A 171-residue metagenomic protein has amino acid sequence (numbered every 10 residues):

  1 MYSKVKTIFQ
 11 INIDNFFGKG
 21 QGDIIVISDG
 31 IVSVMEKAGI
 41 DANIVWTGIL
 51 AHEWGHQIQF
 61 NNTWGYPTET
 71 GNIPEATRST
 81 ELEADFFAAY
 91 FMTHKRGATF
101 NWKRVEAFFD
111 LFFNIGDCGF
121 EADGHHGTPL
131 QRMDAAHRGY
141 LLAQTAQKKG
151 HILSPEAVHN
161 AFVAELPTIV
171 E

Functional and structural regions predicted by a protein language model:
M1, Y66-T70, K95-F109, Q147-L153: Surface-exposed patches in mature extracellular/periplasmic domains of secreted proteins
Y2-I44, F60: Active-site scaffold of zinc-dependent metalloenzymes
I25, G48, L82-A89, D134 (+1 more regions): Solvent-exposed, polar/charged alpha-helical surfaces in well-ordered, non-transmembrane soluble domains, broadly
I27-I31, I49-W54, F60-N62, A136-G139: Active-site-proximal beta-strand/loop segments in catalytic clefts of secreted hydrolases
D41-G55, T80: Short alpha-helix carrying the canonical HExxH Zn2+-binding catalytic motif
E53-T70, Y90-R96: Catalytic Zn2+-binding segment of zinc metalloproteases
E75-C118: Short helix/loop segments within enzyme catalytic domains that coordinate or immediately flank catalytic cofactors
D117-E171: Pan-zinc metallopeptidase signature
